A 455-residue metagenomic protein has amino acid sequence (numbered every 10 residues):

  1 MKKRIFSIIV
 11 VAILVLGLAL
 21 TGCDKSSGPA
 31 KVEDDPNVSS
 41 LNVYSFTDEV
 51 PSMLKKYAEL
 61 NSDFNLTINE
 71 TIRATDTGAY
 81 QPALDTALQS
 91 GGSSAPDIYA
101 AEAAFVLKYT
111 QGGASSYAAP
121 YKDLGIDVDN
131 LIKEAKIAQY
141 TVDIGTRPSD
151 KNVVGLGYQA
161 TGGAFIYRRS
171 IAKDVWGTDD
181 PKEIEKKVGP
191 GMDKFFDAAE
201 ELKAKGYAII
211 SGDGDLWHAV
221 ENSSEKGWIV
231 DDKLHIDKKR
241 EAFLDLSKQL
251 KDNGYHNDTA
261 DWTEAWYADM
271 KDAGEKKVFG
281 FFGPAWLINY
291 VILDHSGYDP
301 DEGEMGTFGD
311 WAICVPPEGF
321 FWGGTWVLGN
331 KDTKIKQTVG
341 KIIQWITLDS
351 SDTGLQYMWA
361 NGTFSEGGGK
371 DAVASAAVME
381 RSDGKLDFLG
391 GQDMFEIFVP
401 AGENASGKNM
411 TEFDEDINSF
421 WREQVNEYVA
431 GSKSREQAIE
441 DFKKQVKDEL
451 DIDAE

Functional and structural regions predicted by a protein language model:
R4, I8, L18-L107, Q111 (+3 more regions): Conserved N-terminal structural module of periplasmic/extracytoplasmic solute-binding proteins
N42-S45, N69-E70, D97-A101, G155-G157 (+5 more regions): Structural recognition of the beta-strand scaffold that forms the well-ordered cores of secreted hydrolase catalytic
F46-E49, A100-F105, D213-L216, F282-I292: Beta->alpha turn/N-cap motifs
P51-A58, N222, E241-W345: Extracytoplasmic/periplasmic substrate-binding proteins
G78-Q81, E102-A164, D193, G303-E304 (+1 more regions): Hinge/lid segment of periplasmic solute-binding proteins
Y80-S94, Q111-G112, A172, F196-L202 (+3 more regions): Short helices/loops that flank or line small-molecule/ion binding pockets
K122, D143-L216, W228-D261, K331-Q337 (+2 more regions): Helix-loop-helix "hinge/cap" segment bordering the ligand-binding cleft or interdomain interface
Y290-G297, G319-F321, T325-S419, A454: C-terminal lobe and pocket-closing loops of periplasmic/extracytoplasmic Venus-flytrap solute-binding proteins
